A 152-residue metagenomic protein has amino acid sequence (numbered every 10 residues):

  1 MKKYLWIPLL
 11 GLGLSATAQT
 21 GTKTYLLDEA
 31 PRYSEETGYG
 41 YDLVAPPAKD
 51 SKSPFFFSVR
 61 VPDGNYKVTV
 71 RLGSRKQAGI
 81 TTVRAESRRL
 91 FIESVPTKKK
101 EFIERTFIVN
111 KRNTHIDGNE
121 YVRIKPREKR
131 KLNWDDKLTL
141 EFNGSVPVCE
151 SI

Functional and structural regions predicted by a protein language model:
Y4-G13: Sec-dependent N-terminal signal peptides
A18-I152: Compositionally biased, intrinsically disordered or flexible polar/acidic segments
